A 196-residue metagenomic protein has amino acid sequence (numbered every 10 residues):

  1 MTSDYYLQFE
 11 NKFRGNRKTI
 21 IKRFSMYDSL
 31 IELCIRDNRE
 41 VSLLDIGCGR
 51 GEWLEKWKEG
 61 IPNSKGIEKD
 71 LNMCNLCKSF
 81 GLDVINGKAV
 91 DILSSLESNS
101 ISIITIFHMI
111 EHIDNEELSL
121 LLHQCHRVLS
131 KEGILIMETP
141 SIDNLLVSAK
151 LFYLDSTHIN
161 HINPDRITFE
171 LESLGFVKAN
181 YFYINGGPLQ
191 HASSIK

Functional and structural regions predicted by a protein language model:
M1-N99, I103, F107, E117-L122 (+1 more regions): Conserved N-terminal segment of class I S-adenosyl-L-methionine
V90-D91, T105, D114-K196: S-adenosyl-L-methionine-dependent methyltransferase catalytic module, highlighting the catalytic core
